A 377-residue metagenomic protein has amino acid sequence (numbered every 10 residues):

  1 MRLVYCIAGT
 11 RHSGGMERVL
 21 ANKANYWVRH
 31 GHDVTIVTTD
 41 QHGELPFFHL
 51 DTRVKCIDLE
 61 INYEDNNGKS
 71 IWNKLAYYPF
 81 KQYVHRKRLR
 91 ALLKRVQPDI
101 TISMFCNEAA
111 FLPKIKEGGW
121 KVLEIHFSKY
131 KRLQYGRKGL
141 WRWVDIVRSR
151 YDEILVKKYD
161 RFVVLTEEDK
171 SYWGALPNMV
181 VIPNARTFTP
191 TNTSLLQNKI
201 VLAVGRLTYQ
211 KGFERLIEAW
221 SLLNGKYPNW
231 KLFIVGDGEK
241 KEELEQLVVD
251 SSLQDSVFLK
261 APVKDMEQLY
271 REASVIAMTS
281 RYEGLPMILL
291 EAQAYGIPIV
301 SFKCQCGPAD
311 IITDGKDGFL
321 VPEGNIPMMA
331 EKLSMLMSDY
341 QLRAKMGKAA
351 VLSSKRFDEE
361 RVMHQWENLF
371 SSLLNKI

Functional and structural regions predicted by a protein language model:
Y5-S13, Y26-A76, Y172: N-terminal strand-loop element at the rim of the active site of nucleotide-sugar-dependent glycosyltransferases
G14-N22, K199-L222, P228, E239-E245 (+1 more regions): A conserved mid-protein helix/loop that constitutes part of the nucleotide-sugar donor-binding site
K87-A91, R142-F162: Membrane-proximal helix-turn-helix segments that form the acceptor-binding/catalytic region of lipid-linked
S103-E108, I125: Short His-centered aromatic/hydrophobic patch
E168, A185: Carbohydrate-associated surface elements
P262, R281: Aromatic "clamp/platform" in nucleotide-sugar-dependent glycosyltransferases that forms part of the donor/acceptor
P298-F302: Short hydrophobic beta-strand element within catalytic cores of glycosyltransferases and related nucleotide-activated
T313-G315, F319-I326, S334-Y340, K355: Conserved acidic donor-binding segment of nucleotide-sugar-dependent glycosyltransferases
